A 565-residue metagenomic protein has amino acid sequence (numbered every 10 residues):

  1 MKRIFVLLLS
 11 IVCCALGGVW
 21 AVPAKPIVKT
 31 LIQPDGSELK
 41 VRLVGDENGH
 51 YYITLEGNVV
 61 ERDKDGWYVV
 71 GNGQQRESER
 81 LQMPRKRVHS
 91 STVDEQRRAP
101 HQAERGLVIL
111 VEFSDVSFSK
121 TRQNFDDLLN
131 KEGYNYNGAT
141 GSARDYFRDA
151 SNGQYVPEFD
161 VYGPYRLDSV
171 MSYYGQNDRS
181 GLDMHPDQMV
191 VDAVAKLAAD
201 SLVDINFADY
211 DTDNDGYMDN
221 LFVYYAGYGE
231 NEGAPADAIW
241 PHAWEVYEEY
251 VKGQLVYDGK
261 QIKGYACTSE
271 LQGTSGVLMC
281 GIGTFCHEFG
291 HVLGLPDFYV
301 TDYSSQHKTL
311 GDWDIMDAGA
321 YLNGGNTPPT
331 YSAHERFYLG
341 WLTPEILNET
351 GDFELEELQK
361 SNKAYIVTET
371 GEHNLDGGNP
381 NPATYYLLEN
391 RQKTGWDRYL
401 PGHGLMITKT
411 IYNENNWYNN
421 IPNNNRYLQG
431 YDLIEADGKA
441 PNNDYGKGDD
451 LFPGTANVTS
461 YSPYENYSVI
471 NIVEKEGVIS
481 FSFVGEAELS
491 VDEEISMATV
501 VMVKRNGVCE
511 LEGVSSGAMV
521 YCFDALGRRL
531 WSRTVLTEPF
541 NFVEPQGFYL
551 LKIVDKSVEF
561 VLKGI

Functional and structural regions predicted by a protein language model:
R3, D492-E493, Q546-I565: C-terminal tail/sorting-segment detector
R3, W20-P100: N-terminal prosegments of processed precursors
L7-A15: Bacterial N-terminal signal peptides
Q33, S119-K120, N137-Q154, V161 (+4 more regions): Non-catalytic C-terminal accessory/binding modules of secreted extracellular proteins
P84-T309, W313, D317-T327, A333-E335 (+4 more regions): Active-site-proximal segment of zinc-dependent metalloprotease catalytic domains
V484-V508, K563-I565: Residue-level detector of functionally pivotal "anchor" positions at catalytic/ligand-binding pockets or at interdomain
E512-S516, L526-S557: Short, surface-exposed loop/turn motifs with a glycine/proline- and acidic-biased composition
M519-F523: Beta-strand signatures of extracellular beta-sandwich domains
